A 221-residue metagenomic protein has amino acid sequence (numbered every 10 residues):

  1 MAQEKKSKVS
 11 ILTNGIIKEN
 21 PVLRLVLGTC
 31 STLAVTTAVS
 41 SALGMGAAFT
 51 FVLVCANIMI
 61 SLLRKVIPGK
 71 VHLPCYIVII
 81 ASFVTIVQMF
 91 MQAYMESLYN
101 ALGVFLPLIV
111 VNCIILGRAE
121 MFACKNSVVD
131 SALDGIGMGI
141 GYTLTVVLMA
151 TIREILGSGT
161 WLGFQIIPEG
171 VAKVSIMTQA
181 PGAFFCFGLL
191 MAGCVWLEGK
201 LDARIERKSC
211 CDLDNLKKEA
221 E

Functional and structural regions predicted by a protein language model:
M1-T13, G199-E221: Intrinsically disordered, low-complexity non-transmembrane regions of multi-pass membrane transporters
I16-V35, G46-T50: The first (N-terminal) embedded transmembrane alpha-helix
T29-L33, F49-T50, V54, A81-Q88 (+3 more regions): Hydrophobic core segments of alpha-helical transmembrane domains in multi-pass membrane transport and ion-translocation
V39-C55, C75, Y99-V110: Structural signature of hydrophobic alpha-helical transmembrane segments
A56-G69, L116-N126: C-terminal ends of transmembrane helices
I67-I80, A101-P107, D134, K208: Cytoplasmic-side transmembrane-helix entry/capping segments in multi-pass membrane proteins
I86-L102: Transmembrane alpha-helix boundary signature
T160-T178: Short, membrane-exposed interhelical loops at transmembrane-helix boundaries
